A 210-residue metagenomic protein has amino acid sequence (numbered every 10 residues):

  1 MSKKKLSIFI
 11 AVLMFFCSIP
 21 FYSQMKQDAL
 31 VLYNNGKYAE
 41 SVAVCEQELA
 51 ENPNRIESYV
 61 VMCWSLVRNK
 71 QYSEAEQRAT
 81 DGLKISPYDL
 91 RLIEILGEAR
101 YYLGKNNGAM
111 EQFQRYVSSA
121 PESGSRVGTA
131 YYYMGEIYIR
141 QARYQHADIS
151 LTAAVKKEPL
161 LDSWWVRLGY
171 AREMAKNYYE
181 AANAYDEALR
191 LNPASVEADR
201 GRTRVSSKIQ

Functional and structural regions predicted by a protein language model:
S18-V60, Q210: N-terminal leader/linker segments that initiate helical-solenoid repeat arrays
N34-N35, R68-N69, Y102-L103, E136 (+3 more regions): Register position in tetratricopeptide repeats
Q47-E48, D81-G82, R115-Y116, A120 (+2 more regions): Canonical positions in the second alpha-helix
I56-E57, L90-R91, G124-G128, D162-S163 (+1 more regions): Helix-start (N-cap) detector for alpha-helical repeat units in TPR-like alpha-solenoids, especially tetratricopeptide
V61-W64, I95, T129, Y133 (+2 more regions): Canonical tetratricopeptide repeat
